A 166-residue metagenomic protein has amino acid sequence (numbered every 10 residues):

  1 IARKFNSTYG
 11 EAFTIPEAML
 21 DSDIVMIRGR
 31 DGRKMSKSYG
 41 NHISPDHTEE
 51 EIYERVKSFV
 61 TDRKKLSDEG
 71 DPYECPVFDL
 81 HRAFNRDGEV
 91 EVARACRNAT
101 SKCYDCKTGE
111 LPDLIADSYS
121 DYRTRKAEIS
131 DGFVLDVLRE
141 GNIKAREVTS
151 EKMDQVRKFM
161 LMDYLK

Functional and structural regions predicted by a protein language model:
A2-K166: Conserved nucleotide- and phosphate/pyrophosphate-binding catalytic cores in adenylate/nucleotidyl-handling enzymes
